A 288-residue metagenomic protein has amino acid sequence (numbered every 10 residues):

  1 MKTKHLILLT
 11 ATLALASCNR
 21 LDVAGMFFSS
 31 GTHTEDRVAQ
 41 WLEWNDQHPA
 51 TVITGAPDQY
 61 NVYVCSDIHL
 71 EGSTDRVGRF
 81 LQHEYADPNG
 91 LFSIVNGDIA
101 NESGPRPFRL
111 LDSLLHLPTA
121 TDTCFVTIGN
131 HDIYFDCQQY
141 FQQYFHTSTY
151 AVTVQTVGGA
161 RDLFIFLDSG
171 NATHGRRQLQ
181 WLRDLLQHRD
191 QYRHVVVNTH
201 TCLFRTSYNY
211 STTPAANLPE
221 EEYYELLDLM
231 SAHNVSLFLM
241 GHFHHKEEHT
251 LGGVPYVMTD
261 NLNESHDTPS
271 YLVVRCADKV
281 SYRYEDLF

Functional and structural regions predicted by a protein language model:
K2-L9: Sec-dependent signal peptide recognition, specifically the positively charged N-region followed immediately by
L15-S17: C-terminal motif of bacterial Sec signal peptides marking the signal peptidase cleavage site
N19-F108: N-terminal active-site segment of His-dependent metallophosphoesterases
D22-E43, P49, K246-F288: Binuclear metal-dependent phosphoesterase catalytic core
V52-Y63, A151-I165, D190-H194, T250-Y256 (+1 more regions): Beta-strand-turn-beta hairpins that frame and shape the catalytic cleft of phosphate-ester-processing enzymes
D67, G97-D98, G129-N130, H200 (+1 more regions): Active-site glycine-centered loops adjacent to acidic/histidine catalytic or metal-binding residues that shape
R76-V154: Core catalytic region of metal-dependent phosphoesterases/phosphodiesterases, especially metallo-beta-lactamase-like
H83-S93, T123, L163, T173-Y256 (+1 more regions): His/acidic metal-ligating clusters that form di-metal
